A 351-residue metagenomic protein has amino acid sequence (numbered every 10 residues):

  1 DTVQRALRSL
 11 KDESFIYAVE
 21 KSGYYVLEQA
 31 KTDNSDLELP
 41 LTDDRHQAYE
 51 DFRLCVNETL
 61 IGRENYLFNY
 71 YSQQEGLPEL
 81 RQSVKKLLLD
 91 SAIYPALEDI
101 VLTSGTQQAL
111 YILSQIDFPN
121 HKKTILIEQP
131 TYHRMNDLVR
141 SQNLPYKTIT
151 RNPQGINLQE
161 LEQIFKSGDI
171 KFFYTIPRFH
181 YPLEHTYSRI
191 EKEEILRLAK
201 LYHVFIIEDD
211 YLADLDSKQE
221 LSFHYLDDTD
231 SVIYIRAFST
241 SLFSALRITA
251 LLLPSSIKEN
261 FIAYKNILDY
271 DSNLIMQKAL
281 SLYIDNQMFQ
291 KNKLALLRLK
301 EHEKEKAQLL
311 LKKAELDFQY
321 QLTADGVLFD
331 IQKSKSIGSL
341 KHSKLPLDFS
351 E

Functional and structural regions predicted by a protein language model:
D1-L60, N69, N266-N273, Q319 (+2 more regions): N-terminal basic, amphipathic alpha-helical segments
A6-L10, A109, A307: DNA major-groove recognition helices of helix-turn-helix
Y17-V19, P95, L347: Short beta-strand "wing" residues that participate in macromolecule-binding interfaces
L67-Y202, D214-L226, D230: Conserved core of the PLP fold type I
I127, I207-E208: Hydrophobic residues in beta-strands of the RecA-like P-loop NTPase core, especially within AAA+ ATPase
I233-K313: PLP-dependent aminotransferase class I/II
L297-K306, D317-Q332: Conserved glycine-rich beta-strand-loop-beta hairpin in the small C-terminal domain of fold type I
